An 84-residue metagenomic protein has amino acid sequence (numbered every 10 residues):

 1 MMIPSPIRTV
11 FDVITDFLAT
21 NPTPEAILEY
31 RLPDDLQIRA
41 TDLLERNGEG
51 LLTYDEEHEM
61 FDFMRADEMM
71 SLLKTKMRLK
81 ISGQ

Functional and structural regions predicted by a protein language model:
M1-Q84: Extended, charge-rich alpha-helical interface modules
